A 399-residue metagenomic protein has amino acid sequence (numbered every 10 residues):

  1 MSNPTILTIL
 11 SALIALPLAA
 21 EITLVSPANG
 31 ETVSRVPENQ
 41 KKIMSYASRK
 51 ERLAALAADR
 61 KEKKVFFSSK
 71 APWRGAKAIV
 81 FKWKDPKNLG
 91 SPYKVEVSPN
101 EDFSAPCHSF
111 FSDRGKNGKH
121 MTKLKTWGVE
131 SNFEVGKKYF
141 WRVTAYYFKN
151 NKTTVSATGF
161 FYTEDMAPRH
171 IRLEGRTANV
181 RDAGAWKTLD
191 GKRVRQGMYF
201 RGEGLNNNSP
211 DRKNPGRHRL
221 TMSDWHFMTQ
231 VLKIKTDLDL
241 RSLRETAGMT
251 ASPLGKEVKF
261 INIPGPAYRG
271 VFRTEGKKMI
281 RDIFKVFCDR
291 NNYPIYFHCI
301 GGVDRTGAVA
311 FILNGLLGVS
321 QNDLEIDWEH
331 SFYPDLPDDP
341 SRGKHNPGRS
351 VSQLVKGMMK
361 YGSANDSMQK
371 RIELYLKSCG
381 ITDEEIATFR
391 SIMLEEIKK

Functional and structural regions predicted by a protein language model:
M1-I9: Bacterial N-terminal signal peptides that target proteins for export
A15-A19: N-terminal signal peptide c-region/cleavage motif recognized by signal peptidases
A20-Y296, A308-K399: Cys-dependent protein tyrosine phosphatase-like superfamily
G301, R305-T306: Ser/Thr-glycine-rich phosphate-binding loops at phosphate-binding pockets of nucleotides, nucleotide cofactors
